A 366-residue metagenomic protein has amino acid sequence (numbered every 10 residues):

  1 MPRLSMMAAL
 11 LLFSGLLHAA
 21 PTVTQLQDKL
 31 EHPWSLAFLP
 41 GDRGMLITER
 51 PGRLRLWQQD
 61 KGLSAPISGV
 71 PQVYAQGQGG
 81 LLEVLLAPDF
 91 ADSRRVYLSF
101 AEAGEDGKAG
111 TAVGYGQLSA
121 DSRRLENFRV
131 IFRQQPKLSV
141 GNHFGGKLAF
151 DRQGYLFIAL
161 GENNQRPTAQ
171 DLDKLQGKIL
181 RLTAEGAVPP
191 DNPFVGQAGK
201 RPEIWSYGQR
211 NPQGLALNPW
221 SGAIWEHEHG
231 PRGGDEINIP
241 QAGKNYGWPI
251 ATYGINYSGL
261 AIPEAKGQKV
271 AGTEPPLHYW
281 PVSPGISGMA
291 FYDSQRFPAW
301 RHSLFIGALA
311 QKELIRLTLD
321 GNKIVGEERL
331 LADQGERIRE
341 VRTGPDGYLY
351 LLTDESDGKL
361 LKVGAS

Functional and structural regions predicted by a protein language model:
M1-M7: Bacterial N-terminal signal peptides that target proteins for export
S14-L16: N-terminal signal peptide c-region/cleavage motif recognized by signal peptidases
A19-R166, G214-L217, G222-G230, V282-D320 (+1 more regions): Acidic, Gly/Ser/Thr-rich repeat motifs that build Ca2+-stabilized beta-propeller blades
A65-G79, N127-F144, A184-S206, P249-P281 (+1 more regions): Surface-exposed loop and turn segments in beta-propeller and other repeat-based domains that flank or scaffold
T111-D121, L172-E185, P240-Q241: Beta-propeller blade signature
K174-L182, D191-I224: Loop-centered beta-sheet repeat module
Q209, I324-P345: Conserved blade-ending motifs and adjacent loop-strand segments that build the rim/top face of beta-propeller domains
W220-G254: Internal hydrophobic scaffold segments of catalytic domains
